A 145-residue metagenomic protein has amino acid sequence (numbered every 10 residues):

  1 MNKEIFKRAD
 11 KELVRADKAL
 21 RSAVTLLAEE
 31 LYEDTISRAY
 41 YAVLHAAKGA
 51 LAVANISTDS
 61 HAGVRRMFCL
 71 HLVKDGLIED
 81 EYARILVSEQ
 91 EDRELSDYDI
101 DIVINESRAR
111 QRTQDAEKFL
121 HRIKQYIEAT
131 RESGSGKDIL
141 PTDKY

Functional and structural regions predicted by a protein language model:
M1-Y145: Terminal alpha-helical segments
